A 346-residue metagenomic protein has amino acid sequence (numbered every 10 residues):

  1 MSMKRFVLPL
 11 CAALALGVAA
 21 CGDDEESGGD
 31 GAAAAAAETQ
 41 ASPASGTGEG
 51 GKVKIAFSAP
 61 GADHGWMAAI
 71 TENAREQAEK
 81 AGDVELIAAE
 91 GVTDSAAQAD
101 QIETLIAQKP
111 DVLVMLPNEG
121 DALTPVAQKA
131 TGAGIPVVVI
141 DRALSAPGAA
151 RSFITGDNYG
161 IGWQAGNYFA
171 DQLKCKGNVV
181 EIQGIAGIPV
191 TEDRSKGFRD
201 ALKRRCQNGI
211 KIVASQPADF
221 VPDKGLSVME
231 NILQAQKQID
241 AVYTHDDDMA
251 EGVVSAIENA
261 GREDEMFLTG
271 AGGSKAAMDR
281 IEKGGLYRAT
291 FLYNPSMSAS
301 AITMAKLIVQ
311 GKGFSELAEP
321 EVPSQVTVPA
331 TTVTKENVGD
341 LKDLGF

Functional and structural regions predicted by a protein language model:
A20-A35: Bacterial lipoprotein signal-peptidase II cleavage site
A35-E38, P43-G46, G51-V53, A186-V190 (+3 more regions): Hinge/cleft segment of the Venus flytrap/periplasmic-binding protein
G46-E49, V53-A81, L86-Q101, L116-G120 (+3 more regions): Extracytoplasmic "Venus flytrap"
A56-S58, K109-P117, P136-I140, V180-E181 (+3 more regions): Periplasmic-binding protein-like
W66-K80, I161-A165, P189-G209, K224 (+3 more regions): Short, solvent-exposed amphipathic alpha-helices that sit in or adjacent to ligand/effector-binding or catalytic
Q98, I154-V179, K224-L226, G273-M278 (+1 more regions): Hydrophobic alpha-helical segments within soluble ligand-binding/sensing domains
P117-T131, F198, A214, A218-D279: Hydrophobic alpha-helical
D121-G160, D171, N178, G184 (+3 more regions): Flexible loop/hinge segments that line or gate small-molecule binding clefts
